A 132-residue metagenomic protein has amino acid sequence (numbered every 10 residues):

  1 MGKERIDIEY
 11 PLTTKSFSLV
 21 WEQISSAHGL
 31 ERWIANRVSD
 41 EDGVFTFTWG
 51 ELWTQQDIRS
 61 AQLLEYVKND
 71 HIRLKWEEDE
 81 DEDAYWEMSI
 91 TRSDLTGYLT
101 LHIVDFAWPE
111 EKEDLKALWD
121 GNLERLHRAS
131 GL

Functional and structural regions predicted by a protein language model:
M1-S39: Hydrophobic ligand-binding cavity/cleft-lining segments
K3, I58, D94-T96: Charge-dense, helix-prone N-terminal extensions
R5-D7, Q56-S60, E82-E87: Short, surface-exposed coil-to-beta transition loops
E9-T13, Q62, S89: Generic structural detector for well-ordered beta-strands
F17, L64-N69, I90-L99: A short, structured loop/turn motif at beta-sheet edges
L19-I24, L30, F45, L63 (+4 more regions): Hydrophobic pocket/interface hotspot
E31-E78: Glycine-rich portal/gate segments that line the openings of hydrophobic small-molecule binding cavities
K75-R128: Beta-strand/loop substructures that line and gate deep hydrophobic ligand-binding cavities in soluble
